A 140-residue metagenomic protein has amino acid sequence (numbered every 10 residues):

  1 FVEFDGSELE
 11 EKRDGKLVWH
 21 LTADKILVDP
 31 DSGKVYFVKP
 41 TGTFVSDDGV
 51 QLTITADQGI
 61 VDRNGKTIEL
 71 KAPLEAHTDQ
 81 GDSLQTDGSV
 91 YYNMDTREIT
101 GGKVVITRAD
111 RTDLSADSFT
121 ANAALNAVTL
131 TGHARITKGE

Functional and structural regions predicted by a protein language model:
F1-E140: Mature-chain termini and adjacent capping regions
